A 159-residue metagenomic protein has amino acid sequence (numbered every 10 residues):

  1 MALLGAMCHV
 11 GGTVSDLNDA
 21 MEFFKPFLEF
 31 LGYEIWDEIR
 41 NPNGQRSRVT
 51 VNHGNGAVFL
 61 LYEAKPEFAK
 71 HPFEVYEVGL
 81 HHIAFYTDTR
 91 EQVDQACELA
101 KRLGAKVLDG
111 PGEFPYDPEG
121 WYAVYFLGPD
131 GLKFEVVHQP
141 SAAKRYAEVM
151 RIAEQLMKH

Functional and structural regions predicted by a protein language model:
A2-L3, E38, C97-H159: Vicinal oxygen chelate
A2-L4, G11-F59, E63: Core segments of cupin and vicinal oxygen chelate
M7-D16, H71-L99, Y122-L127, L132: Vicinal oxygen chelate
C8, W36, H81, L108-D109: A short, local hydrophobic-aromatic micro-motif
H53-G54, Y76, D117: Extracellular/periplasmic catalytic domains that process cell-envelope and extracellular macromolecules
G56-L60, A69, L132: Short, charged/polar, Gly/Pro-enriched secondary-structure boundary elements
Y62, A84-Y86, G110, V137: A cross-family glycoside hydrolase active-site/sugar-binding cleft signature
K65-P72, K144: A short, acidic/glycine-rich surface segment
